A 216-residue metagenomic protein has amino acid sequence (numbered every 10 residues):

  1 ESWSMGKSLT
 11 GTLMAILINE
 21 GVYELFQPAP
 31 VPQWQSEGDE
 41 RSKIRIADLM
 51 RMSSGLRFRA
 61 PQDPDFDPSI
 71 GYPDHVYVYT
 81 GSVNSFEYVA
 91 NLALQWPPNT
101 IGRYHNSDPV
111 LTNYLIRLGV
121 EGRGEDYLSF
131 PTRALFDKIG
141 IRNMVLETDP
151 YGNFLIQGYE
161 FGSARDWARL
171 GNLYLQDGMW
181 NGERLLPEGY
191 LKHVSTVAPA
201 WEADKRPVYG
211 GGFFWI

Functional and structural regions predicted by a protein language model:
E1-F26, L49, T112-I116, L170-L173: Active-site SXXK
M5, L25, S42-I46, S85 (+5 more regions): Stable alpha-helical elements in mature extracytoplasmic
N19-R57, P61, N91-Q95, E121-G162: Active-site helix/loop module of the DD-peptidase/beta-lactamase fold, centered on the serine-lysine SxxK catalytic
F66-Y79, A90-N91: Amphipathic alpha-helical interface segments
S69-D74, D149-G162, G210, W215: Carbohydrate-binding/catalytic loop surfaces
D108-I116, G158-M179: Active-site-proximal alpha-helical segments within enzyme catalytic domains
I141-T148, K192-I216: Active-site Gly/Thr loop motif
W180-A198: A conserved catalytic-loop motif detector
